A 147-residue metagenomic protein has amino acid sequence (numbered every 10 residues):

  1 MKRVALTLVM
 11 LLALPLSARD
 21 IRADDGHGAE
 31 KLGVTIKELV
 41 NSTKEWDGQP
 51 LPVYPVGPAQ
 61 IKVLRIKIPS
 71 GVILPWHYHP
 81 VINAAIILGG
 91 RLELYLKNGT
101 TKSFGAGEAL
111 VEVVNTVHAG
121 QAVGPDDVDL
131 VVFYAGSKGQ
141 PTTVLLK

Functional and structural regions predicted by a protein language model:
V4, L14-Q60, V111, L145-K147: A short, N-terminal "cap"/entry segment at the start of jelly-roll beta-barrel domains of the cupin/DSBH fold
A5-V9: Sec-dependent signal peptide hydrophobic core
V56-A59, G71-A84: A short beta-loop-beta micro-motif enriched in histidine and acidic residues
I66-V72, P80, N115-A119: N-terminal post-signal-peptidase region of extra-cytosolic proteins
I68, N98-N115: Short acidic-glycine-tyrosine-enriched beta hairpin
H79-N98, E108: Glycine- and acidic-residue-biased ligand/ion/polar-headgroup-sensing regions
N115-P141: Ligand-binding loop in jelly-roll beta-barrel domains
